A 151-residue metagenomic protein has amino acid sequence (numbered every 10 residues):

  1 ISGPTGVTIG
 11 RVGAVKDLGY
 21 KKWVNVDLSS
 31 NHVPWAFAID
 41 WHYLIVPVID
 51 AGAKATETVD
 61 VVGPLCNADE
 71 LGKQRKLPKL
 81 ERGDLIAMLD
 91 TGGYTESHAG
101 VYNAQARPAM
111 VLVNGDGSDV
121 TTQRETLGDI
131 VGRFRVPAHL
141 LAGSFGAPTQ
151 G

Functional and structural regions predicted by a protein language model:
I1-G151: Charged (often Lys/Glu-rich) extended helix/loop segments that serve as interaction or gating elements
